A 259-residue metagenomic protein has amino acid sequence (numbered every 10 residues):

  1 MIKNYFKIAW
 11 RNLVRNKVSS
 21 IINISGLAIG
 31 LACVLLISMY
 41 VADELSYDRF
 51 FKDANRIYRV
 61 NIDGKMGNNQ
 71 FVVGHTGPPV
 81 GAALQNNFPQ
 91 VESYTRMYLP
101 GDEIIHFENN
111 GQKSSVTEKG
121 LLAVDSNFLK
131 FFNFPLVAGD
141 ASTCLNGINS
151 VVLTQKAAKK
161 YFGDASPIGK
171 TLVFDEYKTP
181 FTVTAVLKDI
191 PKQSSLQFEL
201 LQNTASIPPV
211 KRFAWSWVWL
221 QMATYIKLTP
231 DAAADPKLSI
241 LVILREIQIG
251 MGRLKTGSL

Functional and structural regions predicted by a protein language model:
M1-R15, S19, F51-K52, W215 (+1 more regions): Membrane-helix entry/capping segments
N4-I8, M39, H75-V80, L153-K156 (+1 more regions): Short, conserved clusters of charged catalytic residues that mark active-site and nucleotide-handling motifs
A9, A28, Y40, V80 (+4 more regions): Structural preference for long, well-ordered alpha-helical segments in enzyme cores
N16-L45: Short, strongly hydrophobic transmembrane alpha-helices
I37-I104, W217-D231, D235-I240, T256: Membrane-proximal extracellular/periplasmic loop immediately following the first transmembrane helix
T76-P79, F88, M97-E103, N109-G147 (+2 more regions): The feature marks short, hydrophobic/small-residue-biased sequence motifs that occur predominantly
V124-A138, N149-L259: Mid-to-C-terminal secondary-structure elements that act as membrane-proximal/extracytoplasmic interface segments
